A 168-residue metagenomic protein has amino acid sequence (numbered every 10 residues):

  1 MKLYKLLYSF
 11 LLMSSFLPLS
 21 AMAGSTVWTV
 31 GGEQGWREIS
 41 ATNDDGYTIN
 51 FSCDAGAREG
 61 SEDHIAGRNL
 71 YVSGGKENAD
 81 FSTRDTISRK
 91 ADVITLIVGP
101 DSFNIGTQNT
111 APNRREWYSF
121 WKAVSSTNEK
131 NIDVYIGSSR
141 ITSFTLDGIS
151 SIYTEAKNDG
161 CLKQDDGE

Functional and structural regions predicted by a protein language model:
M1-Y8: Bacterial N-terminal signal peptides that target proteins for export
Y4, M13-S14, K90: Generic hydrophobic-segment detector
Y8-P18: Bacterial N-terminal signal peptides
M22-E168: A generic "folded-domain core" signal
